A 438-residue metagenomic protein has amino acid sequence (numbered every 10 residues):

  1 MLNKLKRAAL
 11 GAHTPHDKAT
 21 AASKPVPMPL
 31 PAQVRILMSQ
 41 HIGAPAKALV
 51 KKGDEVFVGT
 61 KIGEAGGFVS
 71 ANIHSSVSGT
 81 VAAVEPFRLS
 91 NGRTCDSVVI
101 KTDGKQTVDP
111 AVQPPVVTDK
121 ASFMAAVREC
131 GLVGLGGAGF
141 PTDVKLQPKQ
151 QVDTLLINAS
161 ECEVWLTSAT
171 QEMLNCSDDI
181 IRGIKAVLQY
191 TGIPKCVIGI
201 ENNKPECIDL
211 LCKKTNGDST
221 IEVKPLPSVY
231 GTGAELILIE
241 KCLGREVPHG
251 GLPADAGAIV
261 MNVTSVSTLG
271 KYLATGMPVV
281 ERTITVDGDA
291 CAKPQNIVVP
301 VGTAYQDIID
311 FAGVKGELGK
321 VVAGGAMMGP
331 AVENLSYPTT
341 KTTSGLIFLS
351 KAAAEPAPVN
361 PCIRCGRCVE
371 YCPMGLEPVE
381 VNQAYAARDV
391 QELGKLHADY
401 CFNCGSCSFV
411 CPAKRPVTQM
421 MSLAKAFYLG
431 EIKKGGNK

Functional and structural regions predicted by a protein language model:
M1-L49, V99: N-terminal, Lys/Arg-enriched amphipathic/low-complexity engagement segments that precede the first folded domain
K51-E64, A83: Short, well-structured beta-strand-loop connectors
G79-V81: Conserved hydrophobic positions within beta-strands
A83, R88-K145, K149-Q150, P205: Acidic low-complexity segments
D103-F123, R128-G136, V164-T167, G244-R245 (+1 more regions): Flanking helices and flexible, charged tails adjoining ferredoxin-like Fe-S electron-transfer domains in multi-subunit
G134, L155-A169, A290: Gly-rich Lys/Arg/Thr-decorated short loops/hinges at beta-loop-alpha junctions or inter-strand turns that position
I193-Y305, F311-G316, G325: Hydrophobic alpha-helical positions that pack around
T343-P358, V369, P373-K438: Ferredoxin-type iron-sulfur electron-transfer modules in oxidoreductases and energy-metabolism complexes
